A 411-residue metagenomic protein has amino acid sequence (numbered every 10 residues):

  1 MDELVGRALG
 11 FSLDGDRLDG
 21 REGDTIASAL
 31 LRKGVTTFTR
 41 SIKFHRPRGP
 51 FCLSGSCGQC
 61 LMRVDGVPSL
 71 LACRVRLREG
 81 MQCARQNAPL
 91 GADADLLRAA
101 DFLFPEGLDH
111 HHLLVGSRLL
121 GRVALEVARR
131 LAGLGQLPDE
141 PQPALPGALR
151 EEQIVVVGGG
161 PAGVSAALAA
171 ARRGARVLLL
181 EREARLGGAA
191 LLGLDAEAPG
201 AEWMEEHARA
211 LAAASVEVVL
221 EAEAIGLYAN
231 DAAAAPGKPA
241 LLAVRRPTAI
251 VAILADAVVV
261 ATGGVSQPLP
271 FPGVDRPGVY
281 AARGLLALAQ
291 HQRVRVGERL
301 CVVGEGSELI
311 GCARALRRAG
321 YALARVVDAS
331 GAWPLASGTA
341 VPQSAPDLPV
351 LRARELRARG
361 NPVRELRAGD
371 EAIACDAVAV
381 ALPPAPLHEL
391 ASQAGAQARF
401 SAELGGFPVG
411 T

Functional and structural regions predicted by a protein language model:
M1-L9, L13-D14, R21-T411: Residues forming the flavin
